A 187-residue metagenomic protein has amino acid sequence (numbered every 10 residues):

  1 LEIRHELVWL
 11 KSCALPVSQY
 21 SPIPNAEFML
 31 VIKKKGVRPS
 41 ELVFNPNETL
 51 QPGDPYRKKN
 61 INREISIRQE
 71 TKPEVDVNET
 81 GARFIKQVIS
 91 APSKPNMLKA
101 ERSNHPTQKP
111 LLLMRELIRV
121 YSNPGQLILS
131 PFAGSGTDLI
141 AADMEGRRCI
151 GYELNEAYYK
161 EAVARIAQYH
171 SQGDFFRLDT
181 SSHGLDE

Functional and structural regions predicted by a protein language model:
E2-E187: Class I S-adenosyl-L-methionine
